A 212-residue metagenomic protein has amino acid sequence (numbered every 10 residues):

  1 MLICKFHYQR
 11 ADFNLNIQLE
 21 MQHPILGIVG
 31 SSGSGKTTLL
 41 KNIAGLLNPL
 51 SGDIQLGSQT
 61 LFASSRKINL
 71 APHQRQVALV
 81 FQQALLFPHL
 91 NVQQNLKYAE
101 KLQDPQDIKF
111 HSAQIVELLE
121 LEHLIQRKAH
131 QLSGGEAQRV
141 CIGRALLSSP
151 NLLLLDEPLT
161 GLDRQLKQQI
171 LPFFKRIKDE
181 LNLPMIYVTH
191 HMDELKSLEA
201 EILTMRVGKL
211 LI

Functional and structural regions predicted by a protein language model:
Q59-S64, D107-L124, K175-R176: Conserved ABC ATPase "signature" region
L61-A78, L102: ABC ATPase NBD coupling module
L90-K97: Short coil-to-helix segment of the ABC ATPase nucleotide-binding domain corresponding to the Q-loop/switch region
K128-L132, E136-Q138: Conserved ABC ATPase signature
L147-N151: A short, proline-enriched helix->beta-strand linker immediately N-terminal to the Walker B motif in ABC-type P-loop
L153-E157: Catalytic Walker B motif of ABC-type/P-loop ATPase nucleotide-binding domains
N182-V188: Conserved H-loop
